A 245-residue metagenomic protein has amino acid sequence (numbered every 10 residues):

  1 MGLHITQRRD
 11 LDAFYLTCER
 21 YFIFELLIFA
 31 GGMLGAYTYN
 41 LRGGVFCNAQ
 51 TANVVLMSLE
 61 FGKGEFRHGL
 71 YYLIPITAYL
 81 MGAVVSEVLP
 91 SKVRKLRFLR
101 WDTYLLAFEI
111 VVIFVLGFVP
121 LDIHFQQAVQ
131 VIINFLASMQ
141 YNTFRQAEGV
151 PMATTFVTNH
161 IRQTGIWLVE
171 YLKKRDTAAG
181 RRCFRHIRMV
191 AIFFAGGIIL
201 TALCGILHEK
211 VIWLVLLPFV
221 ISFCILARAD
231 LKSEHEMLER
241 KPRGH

Functional and structural regions predicted by a protein language model:
G2-H245: Alpha-helical transmembrane segments of multi-pass membrane proteins
